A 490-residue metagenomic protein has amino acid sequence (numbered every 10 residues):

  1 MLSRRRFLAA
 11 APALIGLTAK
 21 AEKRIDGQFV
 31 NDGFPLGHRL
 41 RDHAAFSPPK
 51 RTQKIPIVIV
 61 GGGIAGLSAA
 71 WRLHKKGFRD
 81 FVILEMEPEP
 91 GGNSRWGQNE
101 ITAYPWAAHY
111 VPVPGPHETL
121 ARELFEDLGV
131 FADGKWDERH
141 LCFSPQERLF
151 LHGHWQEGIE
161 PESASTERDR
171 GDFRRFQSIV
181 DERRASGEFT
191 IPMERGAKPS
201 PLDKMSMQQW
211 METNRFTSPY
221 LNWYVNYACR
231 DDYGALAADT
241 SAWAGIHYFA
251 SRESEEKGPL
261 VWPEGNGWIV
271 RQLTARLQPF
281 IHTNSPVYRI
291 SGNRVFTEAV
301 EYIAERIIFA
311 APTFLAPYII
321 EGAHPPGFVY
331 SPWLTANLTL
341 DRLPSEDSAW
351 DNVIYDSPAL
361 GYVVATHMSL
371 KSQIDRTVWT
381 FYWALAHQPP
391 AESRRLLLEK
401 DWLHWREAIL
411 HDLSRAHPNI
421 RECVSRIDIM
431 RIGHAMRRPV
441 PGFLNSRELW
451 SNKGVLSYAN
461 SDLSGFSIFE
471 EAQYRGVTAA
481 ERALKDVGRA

Functional and structural regions predicted by a protein language model:
L2-P56, K75: Extreme N-terminal leader/targeting segments of oxidoreductases
E22-P48, H152, G158-E160, S345-A490: Conserved flavin/dinucleotide-binding core of flavoenzymes
P56-V82: N-terminal Rossmann-like FAD-binding beta1-loop-alpha1 element of flavoenzymes
H74-G97: Glycine-rich FAD pyrophosphate-binding loop
I101-I179: Dinucleotide-binding Rossmann-like beta1-alpha1 core, especially the glycine-rich loop that anchors the ADP
W106-P114, M193-P199, E256-W262, H324-P325 (+2 more regions): Active-site rim elements
A185-P286: Active-site/ligand-binding neighborhood in enzyme catalytic cores
T283-T380, A384, A416: Mid-domain catalytic core of redox enzymes that form a hydrophobic substrate pocket/lid adjacent to a catalytic redox
